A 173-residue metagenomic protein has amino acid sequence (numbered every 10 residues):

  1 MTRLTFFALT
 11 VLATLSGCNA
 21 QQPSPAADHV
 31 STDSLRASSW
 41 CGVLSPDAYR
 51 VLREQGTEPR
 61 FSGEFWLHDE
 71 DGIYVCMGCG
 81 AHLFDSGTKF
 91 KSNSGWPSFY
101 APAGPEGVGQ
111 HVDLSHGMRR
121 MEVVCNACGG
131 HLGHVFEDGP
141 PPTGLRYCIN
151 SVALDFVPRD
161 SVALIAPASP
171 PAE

Functional and structural regions predicted by a protein language model:
M1-F7: Bacterial N-terminal signal peptides that target proteins for export
F7-A8, K91: Compositionally biased, low-structure terminal segments
T14-G17: C-terminal motif of bacterial Sec signal peptides marking the signal peptidase cleavage site
N19-Q21: Bacterial signal peptide processing site
P23-G42: N-terminal low-complexity, Pro/Thr/Ser-rich intrinsically disordered segments that act as propeptides or flexible
S31, C41-V75, A81-E173: A short Gly-Trp-Pro
